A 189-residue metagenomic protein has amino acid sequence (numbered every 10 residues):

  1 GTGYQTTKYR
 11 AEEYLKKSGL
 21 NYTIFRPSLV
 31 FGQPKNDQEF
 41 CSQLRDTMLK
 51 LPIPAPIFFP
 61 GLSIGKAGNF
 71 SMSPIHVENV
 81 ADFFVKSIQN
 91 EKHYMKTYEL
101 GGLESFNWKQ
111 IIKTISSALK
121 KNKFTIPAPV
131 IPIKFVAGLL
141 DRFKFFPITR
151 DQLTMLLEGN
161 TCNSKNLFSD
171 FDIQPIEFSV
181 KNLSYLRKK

Functional and structural regions predicted by a protein language model:
G1, P34-K35, F135, R187: Short Asp/Glu-rich motifs
T2-F106: Oxidoreductase cofactor-interface core, primarily capturing Rossmann-like NAD(P)-dependent enzymes
Q5, F31-G32, P147, T154-L157 (+1 more regions): Generic, ordered loop/turn and secondary-structure boundary motif
Y9, K35-N36, E158-T161, D172 (+1 more regions): Short capping/connector residues at structural and topological boundaries
S42-P74, S117, N122-N160: Alpha-helical membrane-targeting segments
A81-I148, C162-K189: Mid/C-terminal beta-alpha module of Rossmann-like enzyme folds, strongest in SDR-family dehydrogenases/epimerases
